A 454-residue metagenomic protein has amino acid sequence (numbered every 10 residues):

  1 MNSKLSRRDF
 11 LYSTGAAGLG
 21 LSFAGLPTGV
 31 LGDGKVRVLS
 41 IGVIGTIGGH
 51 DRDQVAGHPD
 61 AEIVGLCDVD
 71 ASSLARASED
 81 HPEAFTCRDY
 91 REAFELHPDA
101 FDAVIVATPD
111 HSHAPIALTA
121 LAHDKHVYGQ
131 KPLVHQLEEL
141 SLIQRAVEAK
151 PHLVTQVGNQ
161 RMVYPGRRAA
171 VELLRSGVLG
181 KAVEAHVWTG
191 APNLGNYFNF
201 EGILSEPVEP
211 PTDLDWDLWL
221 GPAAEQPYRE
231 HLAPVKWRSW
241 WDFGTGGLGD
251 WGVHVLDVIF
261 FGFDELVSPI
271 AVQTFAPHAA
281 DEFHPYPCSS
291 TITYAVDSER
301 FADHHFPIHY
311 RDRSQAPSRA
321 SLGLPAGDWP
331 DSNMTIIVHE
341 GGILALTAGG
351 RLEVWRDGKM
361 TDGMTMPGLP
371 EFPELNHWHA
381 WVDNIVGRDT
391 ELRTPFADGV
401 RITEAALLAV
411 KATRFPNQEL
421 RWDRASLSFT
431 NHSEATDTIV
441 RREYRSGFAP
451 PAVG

Functional and structural regions predicted by a protein language model:
M1-G18: N-terminal secretory signal peptides and thylakoid transit peptides that target proteins across membranes
T14-H81, R161-Y164, I259: N-terminal Rossmann-like dinucleotide-binding module
F85-D89: Short acidic-hydrophobic, aromatic-tinged amphipathic segments that line or gate anion-handling sites
E92-D99: Short amphipathic alpha-helix with an adjacent loop that forms part of the alpha/beta core around
V104-I105: N-terminal Rossmann-like NAD(P) cofactor-binding module of classical short-chain dehydrogenase/reductase
T108-H111: N-terminal glycine-rich "phosphate-gripper" loop used for MgATP/nucleotide binding and carboxylate activation
A114-V163, G177, N417: Beta-strand-loop-alpha-helix segment that lines the small-molecule cofactor/substrate pocket of alpha/beta enzymes
A169, K181, H186-P192, N196-A397 (+1 more regions): Contiguous beta-strand/loop segments that form the cofactor/metal-binding neighborhood of enzyme cores
